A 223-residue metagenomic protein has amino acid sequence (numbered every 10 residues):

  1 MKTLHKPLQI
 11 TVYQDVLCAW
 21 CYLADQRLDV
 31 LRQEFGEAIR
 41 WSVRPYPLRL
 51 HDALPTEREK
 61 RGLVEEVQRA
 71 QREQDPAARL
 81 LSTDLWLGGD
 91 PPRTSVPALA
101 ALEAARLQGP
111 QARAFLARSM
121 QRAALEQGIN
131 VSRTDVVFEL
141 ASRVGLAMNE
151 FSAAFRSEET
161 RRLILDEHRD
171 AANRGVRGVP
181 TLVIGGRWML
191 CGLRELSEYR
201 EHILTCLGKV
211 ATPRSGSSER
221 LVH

Functional and structural regions predicted by a protein language model:
T3, L8, V12-Y13, L17-E34 (+3 more regions): C-terminal cap of thioredoxin/glutaredoxin-like
L23-G128, R133: Structural alpha/beta surface segment adjacent to cysteine/selenocysteine redox centers across thiol/disulfide enzymes
